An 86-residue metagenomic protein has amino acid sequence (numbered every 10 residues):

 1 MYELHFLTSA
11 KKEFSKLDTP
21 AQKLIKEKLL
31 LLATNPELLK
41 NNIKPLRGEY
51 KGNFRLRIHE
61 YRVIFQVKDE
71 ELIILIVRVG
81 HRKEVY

Functional and structural regions predicted by a protein language model:
M1-T8, K12, K16-K23, N41 (+2 more regions): Enriched for short, Lys/Arg-rich terminal
K28-L31, R82: Conserved short hydrophobic interaction patches
L30-R55: A short, surface-exposed loop/turn module that caps and links secondary-structure elements
